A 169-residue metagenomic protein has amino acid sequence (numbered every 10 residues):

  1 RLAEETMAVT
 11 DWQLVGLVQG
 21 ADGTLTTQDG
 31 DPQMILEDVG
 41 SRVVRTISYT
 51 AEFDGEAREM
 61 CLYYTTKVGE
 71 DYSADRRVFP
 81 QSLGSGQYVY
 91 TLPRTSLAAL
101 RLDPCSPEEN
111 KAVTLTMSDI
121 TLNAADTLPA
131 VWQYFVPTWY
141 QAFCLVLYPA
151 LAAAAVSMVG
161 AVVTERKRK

Functional and structural regions predicted by a protein language model:
R1-S41, T121-F143: Glycan-recognition and processing domains
D22-P93: Extracellular ligand-binding interfaces
T46, L97-R101: Short, conserved beta-strand segments of beta-strand-rich sandwich/propeller modules, principally
T66-E70, E108, T121, D126: Solvent-exposed strand-loop boundary residues in beta-sheet-rich modules
L100, M117-L122: Extracellular beta-strand elements of beta-rich domains used for carbohydrate recognition/degradation or cell-matrix
R101-K111: Short beta-strand-plus-loop segments that form exposed binding edges in beta-rich domains
P137-T164: Selective detector of the "anchor" transmembrane alpha-helix that sits immediately C-terminal
K167-K169: Cytoplasmic C-terminal tails of single-pass
